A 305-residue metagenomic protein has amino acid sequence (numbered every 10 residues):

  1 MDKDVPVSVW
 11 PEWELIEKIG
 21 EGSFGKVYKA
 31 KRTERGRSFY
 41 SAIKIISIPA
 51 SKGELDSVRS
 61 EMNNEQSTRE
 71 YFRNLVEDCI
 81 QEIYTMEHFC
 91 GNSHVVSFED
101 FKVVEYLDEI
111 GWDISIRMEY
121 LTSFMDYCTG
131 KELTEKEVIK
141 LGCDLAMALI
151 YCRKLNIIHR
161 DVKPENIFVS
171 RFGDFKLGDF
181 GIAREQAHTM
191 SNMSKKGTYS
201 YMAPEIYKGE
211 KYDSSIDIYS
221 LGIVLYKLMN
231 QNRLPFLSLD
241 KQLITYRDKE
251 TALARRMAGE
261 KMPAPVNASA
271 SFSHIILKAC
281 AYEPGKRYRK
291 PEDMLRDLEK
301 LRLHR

Functional and structural regions predicted by a protein language model:
K26: Conserved N-lobe ATP-binding subsite of Hanks-type protein kinase domains, especially the beta3 VAIK lysine
S97-W112: Short beta-strand micro-motifs within the conserved protein kinase catalytic domain, predominantly in the N-lobe
D108-F124: Conserved short submotifs of the Hanks-type protein kinase catalytic core that shape the nucleotide-binding pocket
L141-G142: Activation segment signature within eukaryotic-like protein kinase domains
R153-V169: Catalytic-loop of the protein kinase fold
D217: Conserved catalytic-loop aspartate of Hanks-type protein kinases
